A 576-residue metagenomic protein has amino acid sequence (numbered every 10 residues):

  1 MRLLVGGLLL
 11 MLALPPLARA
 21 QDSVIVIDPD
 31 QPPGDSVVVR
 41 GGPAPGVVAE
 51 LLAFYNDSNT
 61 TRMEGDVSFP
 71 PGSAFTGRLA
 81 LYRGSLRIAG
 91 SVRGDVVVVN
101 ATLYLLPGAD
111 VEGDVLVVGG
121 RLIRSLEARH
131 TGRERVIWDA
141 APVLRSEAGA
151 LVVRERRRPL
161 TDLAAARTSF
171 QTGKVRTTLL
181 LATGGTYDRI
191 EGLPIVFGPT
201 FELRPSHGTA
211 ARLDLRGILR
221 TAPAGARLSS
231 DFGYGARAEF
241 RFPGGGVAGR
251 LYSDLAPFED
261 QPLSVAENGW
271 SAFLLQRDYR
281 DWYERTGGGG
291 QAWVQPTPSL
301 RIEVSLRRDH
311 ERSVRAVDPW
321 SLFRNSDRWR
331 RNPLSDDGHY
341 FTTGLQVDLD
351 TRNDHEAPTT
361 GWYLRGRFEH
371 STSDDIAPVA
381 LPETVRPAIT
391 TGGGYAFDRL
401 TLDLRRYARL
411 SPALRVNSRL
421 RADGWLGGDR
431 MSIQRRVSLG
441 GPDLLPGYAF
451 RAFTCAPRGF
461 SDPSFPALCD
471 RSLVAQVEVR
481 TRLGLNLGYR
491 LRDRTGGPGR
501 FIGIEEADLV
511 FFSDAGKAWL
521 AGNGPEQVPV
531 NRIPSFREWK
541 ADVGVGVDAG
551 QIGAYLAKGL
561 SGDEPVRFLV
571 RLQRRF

Functional and structural regions predicted by a protein language model:
V5-P15: Bacterial N-terminal signal peptides
P16-A20: Sec/Tat signal peptide C-region and signal peptidase I cleavage site
Q21-D30: Cleaved targeting-peptide boundary
I27, V38-S58, M63-D66, P70 (+15 more regions): Outer-membrane beta-barrel initiation region
V247-W293, P319-S513, W519, F568 (+1 more regions): C-terminal outer-membrane beta-barrel translocator/porin domains of Gram-negative envelope proteins and their
L345-V347, G544-V545, A549-Q551, P565-F576: Outer-membrane beta-barrel "beta-signal"
